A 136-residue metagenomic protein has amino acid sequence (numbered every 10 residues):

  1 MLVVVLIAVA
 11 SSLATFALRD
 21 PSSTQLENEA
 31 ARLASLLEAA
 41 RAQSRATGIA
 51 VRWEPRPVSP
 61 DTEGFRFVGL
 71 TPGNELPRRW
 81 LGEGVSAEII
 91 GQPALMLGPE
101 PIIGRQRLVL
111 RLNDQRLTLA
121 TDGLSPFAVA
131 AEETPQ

Functional and structural regions predicted by a protein language model:
M1, V9-A42, A46, A50 (+1 more regions): N-terminal helix-rich module
